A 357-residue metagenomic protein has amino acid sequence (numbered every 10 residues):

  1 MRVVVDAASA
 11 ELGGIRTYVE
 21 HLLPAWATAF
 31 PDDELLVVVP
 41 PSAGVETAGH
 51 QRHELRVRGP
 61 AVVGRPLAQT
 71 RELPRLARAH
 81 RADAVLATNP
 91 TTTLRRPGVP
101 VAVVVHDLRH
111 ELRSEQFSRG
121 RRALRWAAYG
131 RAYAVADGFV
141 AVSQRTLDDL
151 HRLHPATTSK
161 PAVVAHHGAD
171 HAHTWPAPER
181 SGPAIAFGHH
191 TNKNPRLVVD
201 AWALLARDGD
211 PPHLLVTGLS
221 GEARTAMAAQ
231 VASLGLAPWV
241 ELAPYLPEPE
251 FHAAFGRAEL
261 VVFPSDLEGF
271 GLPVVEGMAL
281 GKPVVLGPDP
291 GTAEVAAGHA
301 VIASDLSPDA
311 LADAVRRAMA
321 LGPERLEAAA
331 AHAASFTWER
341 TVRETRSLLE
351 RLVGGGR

Functional and structural regions predicted by a protein language model:
M1-R357: Carbohydrate transferase catalytic cores enriched for Leloir-type hexosyltransferases
